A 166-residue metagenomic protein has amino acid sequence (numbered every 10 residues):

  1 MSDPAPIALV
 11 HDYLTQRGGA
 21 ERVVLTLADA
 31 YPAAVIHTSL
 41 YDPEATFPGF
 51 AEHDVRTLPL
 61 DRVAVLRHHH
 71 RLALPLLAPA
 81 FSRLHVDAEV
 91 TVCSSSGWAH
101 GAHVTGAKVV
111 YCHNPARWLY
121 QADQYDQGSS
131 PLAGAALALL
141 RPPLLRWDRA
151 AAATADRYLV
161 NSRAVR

Functional and structural regions predicted by a protein language model:
S2-T15, S39-L40: Nucleotide-activated donor-dependent transferases that construct or modify glycoconjugates
P6, E89-V90, A107, R157: Structural motif
A20-A30: Short amphipathic alpha-helix
A30-A99: Active-site donor-binding segments of glycosyltransferases and PAPS-dependent sulfotransferases
D42, G97-W98, A151, A164-R166: Alpha-helix capping/helix-boundary segments
V90-V92, H103-S130: Active-site proximal beta-strand in glycosyltransferases
S95, N114, S162-R163: Helix N-cap/beta->alpha junction signal
G128-S129, A133-Y158: Membrane-proximal helix-turn-helix segments that form the acceptor-binding/catalytic region of lipid-linked
